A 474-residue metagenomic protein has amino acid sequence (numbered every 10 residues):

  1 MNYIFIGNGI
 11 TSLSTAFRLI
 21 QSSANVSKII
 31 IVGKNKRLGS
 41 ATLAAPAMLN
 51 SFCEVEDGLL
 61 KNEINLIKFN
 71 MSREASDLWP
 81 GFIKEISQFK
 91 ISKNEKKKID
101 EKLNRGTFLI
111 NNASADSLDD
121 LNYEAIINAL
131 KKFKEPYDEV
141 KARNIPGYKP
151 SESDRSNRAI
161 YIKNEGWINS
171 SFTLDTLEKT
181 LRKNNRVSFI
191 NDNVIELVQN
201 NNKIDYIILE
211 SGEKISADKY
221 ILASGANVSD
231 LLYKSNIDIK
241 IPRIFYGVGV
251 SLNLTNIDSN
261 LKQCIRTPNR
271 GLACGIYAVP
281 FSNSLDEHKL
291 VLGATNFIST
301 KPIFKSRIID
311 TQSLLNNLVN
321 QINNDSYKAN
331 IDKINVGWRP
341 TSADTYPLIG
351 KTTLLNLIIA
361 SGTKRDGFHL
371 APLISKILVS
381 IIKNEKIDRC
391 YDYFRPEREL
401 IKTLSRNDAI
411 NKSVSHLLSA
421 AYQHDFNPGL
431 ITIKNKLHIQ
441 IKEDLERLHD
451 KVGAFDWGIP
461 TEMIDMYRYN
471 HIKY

Functional and structural regions predicted by a protein language model:
N2-I29: N-terminal Rossmann-like FAD-binding beta1-loop-alpha1 element of flavoenzymes
I4-I6, K214-N227, S375: Short hydrophobic core segments
F17-Q21, K34, L43, A47-C53 (+8 more regions): Active-site substrate-recognition segment that forms the wall of the catalytic cavity or substrate channel
M48-N144: Dinucleotide-binding Rossmann-like beta1-alpha1 core, especially the glycine-rich loop that anchors the ADP
L66-E74, I110-L121, I160-K179, F304-S313 (+1 more regions): Short beta-strand to alpha-helix junction loop
A159-D205: Helical element adjacent to the flavin cofactor pocket in flavoenzyme catalytic cores
N324-H424: C-terminal catalytic lobe of FAD-dependent flavoproteins
I381-Y474: Helix-rich C-terminal "cap"/substrate-channel and partner-interaction subdomain that packs against the flavin-binding
